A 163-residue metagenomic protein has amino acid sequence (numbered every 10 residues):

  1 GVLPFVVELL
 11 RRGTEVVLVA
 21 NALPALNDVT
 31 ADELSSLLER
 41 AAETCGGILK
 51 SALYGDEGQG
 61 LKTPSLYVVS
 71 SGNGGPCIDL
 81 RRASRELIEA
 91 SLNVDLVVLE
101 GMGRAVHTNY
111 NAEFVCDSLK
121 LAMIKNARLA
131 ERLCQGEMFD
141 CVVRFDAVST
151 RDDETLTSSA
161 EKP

Functional and structural regions predicted by a protein language model:
G1-L18: Histidine-anchored nucleotide/phosphate-binding helix
L18-A20, A122: Short beta-strand/turn micro-motifs composed of small residues that flank or help shape donor/cofactor-binding pockets
A20-L26: Short beta-alpha junction loops
T30-D32, L38-P163: C-terminal functional extensions of proteins
